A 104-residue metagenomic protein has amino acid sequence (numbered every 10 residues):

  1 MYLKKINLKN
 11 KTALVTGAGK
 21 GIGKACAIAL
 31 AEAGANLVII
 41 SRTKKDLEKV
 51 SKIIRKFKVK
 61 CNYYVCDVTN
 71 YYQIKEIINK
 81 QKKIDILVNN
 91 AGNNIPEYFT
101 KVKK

Functional and structural regions predicted by a protein language model:
M1-K11: Flexible N-terminal pre-Rossmann segment of NAD(P)-dependent oxidoreductases
T12, G19-G21: Conserved glycine-rich cofactor-binding loop
T16, I84-G92: Rossmann-fold scaffold of SDR-type NAD(P)-dependent oxidoreductases
L30: Aromatic pocket-lining residues of Rossmann-like dinucleotide-binding sites
A35-K49: Conserved glycine-rich Rossmann-like NAD(P)H-binding loop of the short-chain dehydrogenase/reductase
K45, Y64-E76, K104: The beta1-alpha1 cofactor-binding region of Rossmann-like NAD(H)/NADP(H)-dependent oxidoreductases
N94-K104: Conserved mid-core segment of classical short-chain dehydrogenase/reductases
